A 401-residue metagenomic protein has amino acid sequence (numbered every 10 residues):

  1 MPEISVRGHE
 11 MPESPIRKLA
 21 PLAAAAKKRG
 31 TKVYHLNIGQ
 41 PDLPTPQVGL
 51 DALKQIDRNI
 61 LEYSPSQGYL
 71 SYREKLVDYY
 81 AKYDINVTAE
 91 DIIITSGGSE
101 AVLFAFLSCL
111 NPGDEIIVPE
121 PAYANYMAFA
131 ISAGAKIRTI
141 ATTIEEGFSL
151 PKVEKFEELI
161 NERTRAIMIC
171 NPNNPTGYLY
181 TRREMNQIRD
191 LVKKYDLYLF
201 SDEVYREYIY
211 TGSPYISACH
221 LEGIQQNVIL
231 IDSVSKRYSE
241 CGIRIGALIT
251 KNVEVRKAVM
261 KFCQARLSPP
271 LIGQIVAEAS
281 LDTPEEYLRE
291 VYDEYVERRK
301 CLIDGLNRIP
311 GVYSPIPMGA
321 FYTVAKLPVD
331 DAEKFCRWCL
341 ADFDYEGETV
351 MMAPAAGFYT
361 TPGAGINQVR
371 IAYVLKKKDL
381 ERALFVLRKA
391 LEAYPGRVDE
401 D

Functional and structural regions predicted by a protein language model:
P2-I4, G8-S14, L19, A25-Y34 (+2 more regions): PLP-dependent class I/II
N59: Basic nucleic-acid-binding alpha-helical/helix-turn surface characteristic of O6-alkylguanine DNA
Y63-S96: Conserved N-terminal alpha-helix of the aminotransferase class I/II PLP-enzyme fold
